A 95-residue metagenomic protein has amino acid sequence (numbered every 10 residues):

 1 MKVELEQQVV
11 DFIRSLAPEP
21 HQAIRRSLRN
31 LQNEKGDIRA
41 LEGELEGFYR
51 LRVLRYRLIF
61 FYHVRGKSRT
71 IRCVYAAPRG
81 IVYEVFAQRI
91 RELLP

Functional and structural regions predicted by a protein language model:
M1-S27: Arg/Lys-rich, positively charged N-terminal/basic patches that mediate binding to nucleic acids
K2, Y56, F61-P95: Enriched for short, Lys/Arg-rich terminal
Q7, L54-Y56: Structural detector for helix-capping/boundary residues
Q8, E46, P78: Residues that form or immediately flank small-molecule/cofactor binding pockets and catalytic motifs
D11, N30, P78-I81: Active-site micro-motifs of SAM-dependent methyltransferase domains
R26-R52: A short, surface-exposed loop/turn module that caps and links secondary-structure elements
